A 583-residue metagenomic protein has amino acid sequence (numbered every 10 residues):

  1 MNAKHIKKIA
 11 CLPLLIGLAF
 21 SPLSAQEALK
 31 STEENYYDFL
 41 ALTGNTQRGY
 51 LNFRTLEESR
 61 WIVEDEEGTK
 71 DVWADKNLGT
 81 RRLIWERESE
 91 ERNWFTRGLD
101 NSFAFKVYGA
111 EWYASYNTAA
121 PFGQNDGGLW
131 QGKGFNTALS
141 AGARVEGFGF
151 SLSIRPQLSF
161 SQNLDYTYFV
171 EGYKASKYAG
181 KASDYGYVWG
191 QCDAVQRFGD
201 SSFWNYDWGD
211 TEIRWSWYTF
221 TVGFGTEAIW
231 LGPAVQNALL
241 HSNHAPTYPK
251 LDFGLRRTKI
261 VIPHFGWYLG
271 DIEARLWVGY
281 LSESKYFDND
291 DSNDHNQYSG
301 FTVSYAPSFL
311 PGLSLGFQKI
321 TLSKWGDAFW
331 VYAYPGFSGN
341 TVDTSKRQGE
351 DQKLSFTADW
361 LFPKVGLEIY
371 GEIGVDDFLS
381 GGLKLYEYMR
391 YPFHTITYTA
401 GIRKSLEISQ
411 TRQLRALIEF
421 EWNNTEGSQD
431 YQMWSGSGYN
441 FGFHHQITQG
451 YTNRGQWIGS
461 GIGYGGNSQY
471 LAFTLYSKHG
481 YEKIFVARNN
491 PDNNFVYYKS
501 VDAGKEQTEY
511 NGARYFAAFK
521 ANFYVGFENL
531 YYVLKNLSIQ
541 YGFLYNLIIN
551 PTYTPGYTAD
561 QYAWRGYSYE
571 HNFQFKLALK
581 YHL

Functional and structural regions predicted by a protein language model:
A3-I6, L12, L23-F135, A141-F148 (+1 more regions): N-terminal periplasmic/intermembrane-space "pro-region" immediately following the signal or transit peptide
E27-A28, F95-N101, V145-G149, S216-T219 (+5 more regions): Short loop/turn motifs that connect adjacent beta-strands in outer-membrane beta-barrel proteins
G98-K106, E111-K133, D165-W204, I260 (+7 more regions): Primarily recognizes Gram-negative and organellar outer-membrane beta-barrels
W112, Y206, A306, P311-L583: Exposed, low-structure sequence patches enriched in small/polar residues
G123-G127, S161-N163, V195-Q196, F220 (+9 more regions): Sequence/structural signature of outer-membrane beta-barrel proteins
D126-G128, G134-G142, E146, Y206-D210 (+5 more regions): Short alpha-helical segments and helix-capping/turn motifs at coil-helix boundaries
V145-G186, F309-L313: Carboxylate/His-rich catalytic cores and anion/metal-binding grooves
F150-S151, Q157-Q162, D200-S284, G300-W325 (+1 more regions): Outer membrane beta-barrel
